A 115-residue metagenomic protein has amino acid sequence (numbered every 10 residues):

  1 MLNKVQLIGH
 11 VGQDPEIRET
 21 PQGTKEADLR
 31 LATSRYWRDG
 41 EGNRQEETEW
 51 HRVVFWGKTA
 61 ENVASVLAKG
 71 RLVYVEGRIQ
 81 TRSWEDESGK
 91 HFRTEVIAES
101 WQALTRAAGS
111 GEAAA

Functional and structural regions predicted by a protein language model:
M1-A115: Single-stranded nucleic acid-binding surfaces, predominantly the OB-fold ssDNA-binding core
